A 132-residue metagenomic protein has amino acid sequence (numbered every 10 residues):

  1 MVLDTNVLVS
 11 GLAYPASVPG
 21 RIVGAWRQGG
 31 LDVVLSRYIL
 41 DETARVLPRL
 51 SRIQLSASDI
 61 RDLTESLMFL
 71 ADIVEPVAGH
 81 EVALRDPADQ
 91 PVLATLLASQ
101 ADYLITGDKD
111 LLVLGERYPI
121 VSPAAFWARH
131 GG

Functional and structural regions predicted by a protein language model:
M1-L35: Short, well-structured N-terminal submotif of metal-dependent ribonuclease cores
T5, R37-Y38, G107-K109: Short secondary-structure boundary segments
L8-V9, D41, L111-V113: Short, active-site-adjacent cap segments at secondary-structure transitions
L12-A13, L47, G115-Y118: Short, flexible helix/strand-to-coil boundary loops that buttress conserved ligand/catalytic motifs in alpha/beta
S17, V34, S58, A83 (+2 more regions): Residues at secondary-structure transition points
A25-G79: PIN-domain endoribonuclease scaffold, especially VapC-family toxins
F69-L104: Active-site neighborhoods of divalent-metal-dependent phosphate/nucleic-acid chemistry enzymes
Q90, L97, Y103-I105, K109-G132: Acidic, PIN/NYN-like endoribonuclease modules and their adjacent C-terminal/linker elements
